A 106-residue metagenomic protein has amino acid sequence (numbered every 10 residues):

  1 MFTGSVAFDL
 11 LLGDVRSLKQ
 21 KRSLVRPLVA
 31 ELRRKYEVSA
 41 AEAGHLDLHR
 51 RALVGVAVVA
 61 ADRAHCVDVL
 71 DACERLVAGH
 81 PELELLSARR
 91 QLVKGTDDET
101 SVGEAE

Functional and structural regions predicted by a protein language model:
M1-T3, G13, D97, E106: Extended, compositionally biased intrinsically disordered regions at domain boundaries
F2-L10, G55: Active-site-flanking beta-strand signature of metal-NTP-handling nucleotidyl enzymes and homologous cyclase-like
D9, G13-L18: N-terminal presequence-like segments and adjacent domain-start helices
K21: C-terminal binding/interaction regions
L24-R33: Short amphipathic alpha-helical segments
R34-A43, L83-E84: A short, aromatic/hydrophobic, helix- or strand-capping loop or linear motif that either lines the entrance/gate
A41-D62: Short, charge-patterned binding micro-sites
D62-E106: C-terminal structural segments of small proteins and small subunits
